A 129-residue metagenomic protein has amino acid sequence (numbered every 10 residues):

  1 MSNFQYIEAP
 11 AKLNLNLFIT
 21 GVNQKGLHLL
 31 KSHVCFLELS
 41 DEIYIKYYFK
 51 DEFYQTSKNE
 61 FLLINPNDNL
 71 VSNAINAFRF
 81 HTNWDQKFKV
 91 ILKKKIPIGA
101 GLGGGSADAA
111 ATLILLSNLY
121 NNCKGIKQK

Functional and structural regions predicted by a protein language model:
M1-A100, S117-K129: ATP-binding N-lobe of GHMP and related small-molecule kinases
L102-G104: Flexible lysine-rich "adenylation lid" loop at the C-terminal edge of ANL adenylation domains
S106-Y120: Short, small-residue alpha-helix embedded
